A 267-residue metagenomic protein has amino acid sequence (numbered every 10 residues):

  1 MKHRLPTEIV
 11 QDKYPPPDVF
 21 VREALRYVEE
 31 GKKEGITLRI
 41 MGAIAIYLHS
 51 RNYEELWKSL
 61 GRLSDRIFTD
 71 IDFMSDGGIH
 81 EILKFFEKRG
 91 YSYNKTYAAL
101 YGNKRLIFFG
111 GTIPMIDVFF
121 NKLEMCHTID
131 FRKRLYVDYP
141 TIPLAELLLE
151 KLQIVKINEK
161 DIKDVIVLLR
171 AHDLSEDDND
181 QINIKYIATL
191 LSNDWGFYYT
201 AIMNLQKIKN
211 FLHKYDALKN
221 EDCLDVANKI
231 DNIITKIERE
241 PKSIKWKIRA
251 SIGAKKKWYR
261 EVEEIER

Functional and structural regions predicted by a protein language model:
M1-E30: N-terminal regions immediately upstream of nucleotidyltransferase
K2, Y27-I71, S75-L83, I142-P143 (+1 more regions): Active-site nucleotide-donor binding segment shared across nucleotidyl transfer reactions
P15, V19, D70, M74 (+1 more regions): Conserved aromatic-histidine-acidic binding/catalytic patches
V19-E23, R66, A99-L100: Short, glycine/acidic-rich beta->alpha junctions
L83-H127: Conserved catalytic core of two-metal-ion nucleotidyltransferases
F119-R267: Catalytic cores of NTP-dependent nucleotidyl/adenyl transfer enzymes across multiple folds
